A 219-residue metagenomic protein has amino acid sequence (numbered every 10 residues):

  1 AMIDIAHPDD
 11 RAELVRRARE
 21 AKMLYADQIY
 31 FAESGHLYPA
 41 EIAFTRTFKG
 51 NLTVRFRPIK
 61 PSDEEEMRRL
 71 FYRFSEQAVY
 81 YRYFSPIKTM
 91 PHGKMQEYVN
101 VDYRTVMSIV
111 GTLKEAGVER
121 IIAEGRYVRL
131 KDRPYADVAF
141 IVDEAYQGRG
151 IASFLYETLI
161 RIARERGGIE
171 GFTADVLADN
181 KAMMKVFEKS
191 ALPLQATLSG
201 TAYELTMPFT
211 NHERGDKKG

Functional and structural regions predicted by a protein language model:
A1-E41, P58: Metallocofactor- and cofactor-centric catalytic cores in central/energy metabolism, strongly enriched
G35-G219: Long, contiguous binding/interaction regions
